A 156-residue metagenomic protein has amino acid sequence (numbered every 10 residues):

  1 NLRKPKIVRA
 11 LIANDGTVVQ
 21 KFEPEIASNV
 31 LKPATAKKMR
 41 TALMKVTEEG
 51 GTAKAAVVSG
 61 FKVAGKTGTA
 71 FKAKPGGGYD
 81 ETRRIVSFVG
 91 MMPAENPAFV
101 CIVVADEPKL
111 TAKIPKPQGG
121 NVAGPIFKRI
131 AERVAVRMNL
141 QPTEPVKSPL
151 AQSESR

Functional and structural regions predicted by a protein language model:
N1-A27, L43, T47-N139: Active-site beta-strand/loop architecture of penicillin-binding DD-peptidases
T17, P24, S28-V30, A36 (+1 more regions): Extended, non-catalytic substrate-recognition/exosite surfaces adjacent to catalytic cores, especially in enzymes
Q141-R156: Short, highly charged C-terminal tails/helix-capping segments
